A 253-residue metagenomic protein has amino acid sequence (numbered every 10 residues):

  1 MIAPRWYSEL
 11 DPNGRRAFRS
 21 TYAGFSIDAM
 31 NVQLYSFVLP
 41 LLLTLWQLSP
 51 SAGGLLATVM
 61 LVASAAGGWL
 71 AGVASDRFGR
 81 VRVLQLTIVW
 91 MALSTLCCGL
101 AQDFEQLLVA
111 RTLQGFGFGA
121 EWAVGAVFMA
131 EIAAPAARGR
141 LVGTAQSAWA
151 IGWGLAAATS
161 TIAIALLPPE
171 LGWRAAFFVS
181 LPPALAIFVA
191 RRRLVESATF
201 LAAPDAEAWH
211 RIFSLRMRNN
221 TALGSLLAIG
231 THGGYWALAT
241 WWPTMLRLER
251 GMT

Functional and structural regions predicted by a protein language model:
M1-M30, Y35: Cytosolic juxtamembrane N-terminal segment immediately preceding the first transmembrane helix of multi-pass
Y35-S36, R218-T253: Extracytoplasmic gate region of multi-pass secondary transporters
Q47, G79, L100-Q106, A134: Helix-breaking motifs and short loop linkers at transmembrane-helix boundaries and internal kinks in secondary membrane
T58-G72, G125-A126: Central cavity-lining transmembrane alpha-helices of secondary-active solute carriers, predominantly the Major
R82-C97: Structural signature of the two symmetry-related core transmembrane helices
A110-S147: Cytoplasmic helix-loop-helix junction between adjacent transmembrane helices in 12-TM secondary transporters
G139-I164, P183: Glycine-rich segments within core transmembrane alpha-helices of 12-TM secondary carriers
W173-V189: Symmetry-related core transmembrane helices of the 12-TM Major Facilitator Superfamily/SLC fold
